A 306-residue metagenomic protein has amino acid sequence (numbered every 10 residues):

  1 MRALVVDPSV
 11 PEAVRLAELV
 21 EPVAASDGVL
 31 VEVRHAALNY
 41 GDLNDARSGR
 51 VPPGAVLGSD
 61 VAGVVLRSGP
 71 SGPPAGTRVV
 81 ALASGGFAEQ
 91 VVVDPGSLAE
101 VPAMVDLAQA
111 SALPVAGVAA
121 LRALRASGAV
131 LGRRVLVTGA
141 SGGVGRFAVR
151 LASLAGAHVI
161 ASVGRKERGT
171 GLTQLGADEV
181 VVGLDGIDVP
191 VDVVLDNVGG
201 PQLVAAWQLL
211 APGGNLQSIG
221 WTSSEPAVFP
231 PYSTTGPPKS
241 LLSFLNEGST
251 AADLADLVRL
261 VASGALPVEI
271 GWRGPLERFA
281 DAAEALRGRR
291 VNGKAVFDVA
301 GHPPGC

Functional and structural regions predicted by a protein language model:
M1, T250-C306: C-terminal hydrophobic helical "lid"/dimerization subdomain of Rossmann-like NAD(P)H-dependent oxidoreductases
V20-A37, A46-G85: Glycine-rich beta-strand-centered segment in the early N-terminal region that forms part of a ligand/cofactor-binding
N44, V79-G139: NAD(P)H dinucleotide-binding glycine-rich loop of Rossmann-like/cofactor-binding domains, especially the beta1-alpha1
L113, G117-G183: Mid-domain Rossmann-like dinucleotide-binding core that forms the NAD(H)/NADP(H) cofactor-binding site
S162-K166, G183, N197, G220 (+1 more regions): N-terminal Rossmann-fold cofactor-binding loop
I187-V194: A short acidic, Gly/Pro-enriched loop at the edge of an enzyme's catalytic core that lines a small-molecule cofactor
P201-A265, V299-C306: Glycine-rich phosphate-binding loop and adjacent beta-alpha segment of Rossmann(oid) nucleotide-cofactor-binding
